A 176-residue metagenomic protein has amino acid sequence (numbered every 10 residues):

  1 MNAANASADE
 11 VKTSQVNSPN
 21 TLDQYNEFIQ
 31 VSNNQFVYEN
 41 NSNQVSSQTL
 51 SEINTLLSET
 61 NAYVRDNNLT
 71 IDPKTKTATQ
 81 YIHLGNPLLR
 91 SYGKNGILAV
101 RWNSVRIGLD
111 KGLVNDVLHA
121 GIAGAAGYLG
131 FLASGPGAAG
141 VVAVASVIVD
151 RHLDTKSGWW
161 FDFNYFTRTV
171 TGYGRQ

Functional and structural regions predicted by a protein language model:
M1-A8, A125, L129: Short intrinsically disordered, low-complexity coil segments enriched in acidic
A3-N103: N-terminal propeptides/leader regions of secreted preproproteins that are proteolytically removed before maturation
N5-A6, A138-D150: Canonical hydrophobic alpha-helical transmembrane segment
N33-F36, Q44, I71, D110 (+2 more regions): Amphipathic alpha-helical interaction segments
S47, G112-A120, G135, A139: Soluble non-cytosolic domains of exported or imported proteins
T79-L129, I148-Q176: Add "or lipid-surface remodeling" -> "...that mediate pore formation, membrane permeabilization, membrane fusion
G124-V142: Short hydrophobic membrane-inserting alpha-helices and related fusion/pore-forming segments
